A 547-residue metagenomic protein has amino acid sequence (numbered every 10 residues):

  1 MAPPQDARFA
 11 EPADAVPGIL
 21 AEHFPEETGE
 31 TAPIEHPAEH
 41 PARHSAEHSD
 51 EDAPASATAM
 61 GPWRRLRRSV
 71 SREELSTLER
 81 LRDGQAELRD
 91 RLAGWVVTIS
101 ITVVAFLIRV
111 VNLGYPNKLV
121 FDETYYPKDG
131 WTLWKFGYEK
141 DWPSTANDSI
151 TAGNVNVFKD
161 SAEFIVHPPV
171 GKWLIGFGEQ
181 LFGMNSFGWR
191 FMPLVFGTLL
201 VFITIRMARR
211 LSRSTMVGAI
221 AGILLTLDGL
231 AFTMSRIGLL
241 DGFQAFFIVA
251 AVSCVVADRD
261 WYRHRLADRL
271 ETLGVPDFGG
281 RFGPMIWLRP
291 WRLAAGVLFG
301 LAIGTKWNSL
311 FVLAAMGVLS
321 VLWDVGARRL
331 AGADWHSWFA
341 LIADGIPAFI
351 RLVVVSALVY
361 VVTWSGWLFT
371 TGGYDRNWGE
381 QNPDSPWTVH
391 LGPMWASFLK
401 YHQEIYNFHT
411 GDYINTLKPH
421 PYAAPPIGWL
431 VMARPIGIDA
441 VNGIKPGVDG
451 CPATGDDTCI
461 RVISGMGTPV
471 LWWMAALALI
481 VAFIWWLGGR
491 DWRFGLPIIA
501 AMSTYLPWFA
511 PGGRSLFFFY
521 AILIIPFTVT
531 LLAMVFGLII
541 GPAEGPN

Functional and structural regions predicted by a protein language model:
M1-S365, I460, S464-P497, M502-G545: Membrane-integral, polyisoprenol-dependent glycosyltransferases of the GT-C/oligosaccharyltransferase superfamily
T124, L330, Q381-P383, V448-C451: Short, low-complexity, polar/charged sequence segments that are solvent-exposed and flexible
V157-F177, T410-M474: Individual transmembrane alpha-helix segments
F243, T370, R434-V441, T530-M534: Short amphipathic alpha-helical segments with coiled-coil-like heptad repeat character
W261-Y262, G326-R329, F369-T371, D439-G447: Membrane-helix interface motif
D344-A433, D439: Membrane-lumen/periplasm interface segments of specific transmembrane helices in polyprenyl phosphate-linked
